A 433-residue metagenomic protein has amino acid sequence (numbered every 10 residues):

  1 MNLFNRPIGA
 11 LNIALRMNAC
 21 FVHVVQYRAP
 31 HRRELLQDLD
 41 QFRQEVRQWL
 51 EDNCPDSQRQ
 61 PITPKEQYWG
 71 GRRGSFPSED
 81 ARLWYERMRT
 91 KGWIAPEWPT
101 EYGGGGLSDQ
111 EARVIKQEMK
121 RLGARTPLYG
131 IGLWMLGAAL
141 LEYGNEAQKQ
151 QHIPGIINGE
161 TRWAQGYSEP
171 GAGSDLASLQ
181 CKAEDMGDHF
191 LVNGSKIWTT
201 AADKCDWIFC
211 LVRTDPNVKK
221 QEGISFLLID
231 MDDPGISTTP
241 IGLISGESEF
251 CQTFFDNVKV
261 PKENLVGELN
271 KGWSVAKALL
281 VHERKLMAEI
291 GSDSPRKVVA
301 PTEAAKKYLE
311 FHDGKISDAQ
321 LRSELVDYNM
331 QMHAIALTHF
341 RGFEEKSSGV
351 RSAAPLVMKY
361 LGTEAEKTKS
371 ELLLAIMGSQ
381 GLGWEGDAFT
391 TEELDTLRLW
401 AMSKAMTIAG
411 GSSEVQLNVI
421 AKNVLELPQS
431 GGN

Functional and structural regions predicted by a protein language model:
A14, C20-G130, Q150-N158, E303 (+9 more regions): Amphipathic, small/basic residue-rich leader segments at the start of a protein or domain
V114-I115, M135, W273-G291, M377-N433: Glycine-rich phosphate/cofactor-binding loops in nucleotide/flavin-utilizing enzymes
L128-A147, G173: N-terminal glycine-rich flavin-associated loop
G159-Y167: A short, Trp-centered hydrophobic/proline-enriched beta-strand micro-motif
C181-E184: A structural signal for short hydrophobic beta-strand segments in well-ordered beta-sheet cores
H189, N193-T239: A short core secondary-structure module
I236-I335, M406: Glycine-rich beta->alpha junctions and the first turn(s) of the following alpha-helix
E303, S323-S348, T363-A375: Loop-to-helix element that buttresses phosphate recognition and phosphoryl-transfer chemistry
